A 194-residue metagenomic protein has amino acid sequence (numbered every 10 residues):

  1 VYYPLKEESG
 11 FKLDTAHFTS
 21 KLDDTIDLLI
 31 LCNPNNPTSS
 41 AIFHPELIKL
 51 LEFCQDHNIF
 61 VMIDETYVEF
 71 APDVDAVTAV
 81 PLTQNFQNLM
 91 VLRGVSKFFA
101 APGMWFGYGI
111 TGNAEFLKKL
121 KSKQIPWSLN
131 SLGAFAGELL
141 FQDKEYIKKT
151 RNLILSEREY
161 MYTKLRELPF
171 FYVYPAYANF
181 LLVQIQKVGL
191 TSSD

Functional and structural regions predicted by a protein language model:
V1, T19, I48-L51, G189-S193: Class I S-adenosyl-L-methionine-dependent methyltransferase catalytic core
V1-G10, A16: PLP-dependent aspartate aminotransferase-fold enzymes
Y2-P4, L28-N35, V61-E65, P175-A176: Short beta-strands and strand-loop turn motifs
P4-E7, N33, G94, S122: Active-site donor-binding loop signature of nucleotide-sugar glycosyltransferases
K12-T25, P37-V61, E65-F99: Active-site pre-lysine segment of PLP-dependent enzymes
N88-Y174: PLP-dependent aminotransferase class I/II
I154-L155, L168-D194: Conserved PLP-binding catalytic core of the aspartate aminotransferase-like
